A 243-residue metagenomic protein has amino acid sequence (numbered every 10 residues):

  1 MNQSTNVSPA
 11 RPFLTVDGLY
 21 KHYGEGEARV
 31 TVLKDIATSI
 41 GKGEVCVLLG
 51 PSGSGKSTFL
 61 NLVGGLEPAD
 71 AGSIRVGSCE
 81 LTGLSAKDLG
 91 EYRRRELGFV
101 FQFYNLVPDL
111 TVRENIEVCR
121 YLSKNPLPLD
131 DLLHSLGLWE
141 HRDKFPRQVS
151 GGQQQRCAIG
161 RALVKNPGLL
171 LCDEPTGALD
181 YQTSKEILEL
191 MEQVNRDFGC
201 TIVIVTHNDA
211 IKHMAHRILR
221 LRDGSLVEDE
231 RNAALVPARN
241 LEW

Functional and structural regions predicted by a protein language model:
N2-V7: Pre-NBD coupling/linker segments of ABC/ABC-like ATPases
P12-A215, R220-L221: ABC family nucleotide-binding domain
S225-W243: Conserved beta-strand-loop-alpha-helix hinge in the C-terminal portion of ABC ATPase nucleotide-binding domains
